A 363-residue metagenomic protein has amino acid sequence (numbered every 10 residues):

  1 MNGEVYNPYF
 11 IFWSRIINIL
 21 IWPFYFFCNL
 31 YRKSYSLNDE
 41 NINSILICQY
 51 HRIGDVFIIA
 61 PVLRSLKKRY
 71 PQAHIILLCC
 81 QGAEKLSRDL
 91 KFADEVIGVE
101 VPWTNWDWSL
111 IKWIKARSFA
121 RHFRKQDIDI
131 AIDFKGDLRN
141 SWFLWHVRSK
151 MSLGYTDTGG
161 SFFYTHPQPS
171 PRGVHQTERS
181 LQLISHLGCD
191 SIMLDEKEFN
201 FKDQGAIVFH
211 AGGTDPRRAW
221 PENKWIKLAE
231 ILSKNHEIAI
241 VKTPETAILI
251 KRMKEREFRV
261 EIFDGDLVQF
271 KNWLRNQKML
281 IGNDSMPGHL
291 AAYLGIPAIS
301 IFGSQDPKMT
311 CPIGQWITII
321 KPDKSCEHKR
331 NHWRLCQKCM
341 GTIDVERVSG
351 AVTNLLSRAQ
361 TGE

Functional and structural regions predicted by a protein language model:
M1-E363: Catalytic machinery of carbohydrate-active enzymes, primarily nucleotide-sugar-dependent glycosyltransferases
